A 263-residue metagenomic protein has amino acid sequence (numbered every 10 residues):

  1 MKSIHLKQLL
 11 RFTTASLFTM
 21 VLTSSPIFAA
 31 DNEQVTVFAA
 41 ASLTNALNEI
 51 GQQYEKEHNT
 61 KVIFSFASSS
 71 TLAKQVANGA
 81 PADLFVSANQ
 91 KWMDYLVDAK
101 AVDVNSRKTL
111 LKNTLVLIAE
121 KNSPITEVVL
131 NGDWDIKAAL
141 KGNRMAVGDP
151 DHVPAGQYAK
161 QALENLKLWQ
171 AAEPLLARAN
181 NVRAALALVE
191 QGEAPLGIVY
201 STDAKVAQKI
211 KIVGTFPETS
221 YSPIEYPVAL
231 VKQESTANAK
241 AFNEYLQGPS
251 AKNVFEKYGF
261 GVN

Functional and structural regions predicted by a protein language model:
K2-T14: Bacterial N-terminal signal peptides that target proteins for export
R11-S24: Bacterial N-terminal signal peptides
A29-E57, I63-S70, K74-A80, S87-Q90 (+2 more regions): Exported/periplasmic ABC-transporter solute-binding proteins
